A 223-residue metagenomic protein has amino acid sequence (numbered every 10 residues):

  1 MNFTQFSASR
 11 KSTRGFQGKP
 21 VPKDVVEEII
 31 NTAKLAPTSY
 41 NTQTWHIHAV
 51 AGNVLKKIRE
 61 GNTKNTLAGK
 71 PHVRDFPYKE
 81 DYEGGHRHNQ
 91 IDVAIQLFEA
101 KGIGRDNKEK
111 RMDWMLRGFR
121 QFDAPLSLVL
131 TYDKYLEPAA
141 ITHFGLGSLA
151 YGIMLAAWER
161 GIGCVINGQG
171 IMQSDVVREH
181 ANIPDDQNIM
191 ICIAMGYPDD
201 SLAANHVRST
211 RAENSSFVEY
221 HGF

Functional and structural regions predicted by a protein language model:
M1-F223: Acidic, surface-exposed loops and disordered segments
